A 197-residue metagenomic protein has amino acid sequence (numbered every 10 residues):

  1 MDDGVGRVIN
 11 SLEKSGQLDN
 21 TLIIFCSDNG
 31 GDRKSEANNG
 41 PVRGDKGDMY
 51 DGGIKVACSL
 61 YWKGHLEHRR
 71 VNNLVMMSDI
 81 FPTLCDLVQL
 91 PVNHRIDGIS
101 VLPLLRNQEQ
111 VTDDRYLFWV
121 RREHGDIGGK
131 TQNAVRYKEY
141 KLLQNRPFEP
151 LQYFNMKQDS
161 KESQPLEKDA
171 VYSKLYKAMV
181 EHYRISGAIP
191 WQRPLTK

Functional and structural regions predicted by a protein language model:
M1-V8, I80, L175-M179: Alpha-helical packing segments of well-folded alpha/beta enzyme cores
D3, N10-H65, M76: Histidine-centered active-site microenvironments of extracellular/periplasmic hydrolases and transferases
E13-Q17, P91-N93, A170: Structural helix-adjacent loops and short alpha-helical linkers that scaffold large soluble proteins
D19-N20, H94, W191-Q192: Surface-exposed patches in mature extracellular/periplasmic domains of secreted proteins
G31-A37, P41-D51, L66, N73 (+4 more regions): C-terminal cap/loop subdomain of S1 sulfatases and analogous C-terminal strand-loop tails that border
E67-R70, S163-Q164: A generic structural signal for short coil/turn motifs at secondary-structure boundaries
D159: Intrinsically disordered, low-complexity polar regions and short flexible loop motifs
Q164-V171: Active-site-proximal N-terminal segment of extracellular/periplasmic enzymes that hydrolyze or transfer
